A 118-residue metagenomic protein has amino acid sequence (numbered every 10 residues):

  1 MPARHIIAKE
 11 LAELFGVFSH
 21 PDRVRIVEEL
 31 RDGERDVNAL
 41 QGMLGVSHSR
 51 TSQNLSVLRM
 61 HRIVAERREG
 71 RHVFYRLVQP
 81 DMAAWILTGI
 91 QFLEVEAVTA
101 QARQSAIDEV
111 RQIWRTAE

Functional and structural regions predicted by a protein language model:
M1-E10, M82-E118: Amphipathic alpha-helical dimerization/coiled-coil segments that flank or bridge DNA-binding/regulatory modules
P2, I6-S49, H72-M82: N-terminal helix-turn-helix DNA-binding core of bacterial DNA-binding proteins
R35, E69, Q91: Residue-level recognition of oxygen-bearing side chains
G42, Q53, R59-M60: Alpha-helical residues within the helix-turn-helix
R59-E69, R76: Beta-hairpin "wing" of winged helix-turn-helix
